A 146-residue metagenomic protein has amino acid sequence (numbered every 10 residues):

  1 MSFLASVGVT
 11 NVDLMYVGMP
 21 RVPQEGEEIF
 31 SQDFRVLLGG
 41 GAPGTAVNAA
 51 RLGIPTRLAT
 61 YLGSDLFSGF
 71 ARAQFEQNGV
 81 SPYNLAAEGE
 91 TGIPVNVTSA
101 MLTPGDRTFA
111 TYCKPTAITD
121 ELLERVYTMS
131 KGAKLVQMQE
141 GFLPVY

Functional and structural regions predicted by a protein language model:
M1-N11, R57, Y61, A73-G89 (+2 more regions): Ribokinase/PfkB-type carbohydrate-kinase core domain
M1-Y61, S68-F70, Q77, A133 (+1 more regions): Glycine-rich phosphate/adenosyl-contacting loop at the front of the ribokinase-like
F34, N96-V97: Short loop/turn microsegments at loop-to-beta-strand junctions
